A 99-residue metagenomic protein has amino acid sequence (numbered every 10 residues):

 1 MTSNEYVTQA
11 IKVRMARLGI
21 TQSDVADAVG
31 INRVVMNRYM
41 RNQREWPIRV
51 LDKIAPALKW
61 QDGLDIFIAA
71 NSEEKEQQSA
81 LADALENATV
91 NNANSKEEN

Functional and structural regions predicted by a protein language model:
M1-G19: A short, Lys/Arg-rich alpha-helix, primarily the initiator
A10, T21, P47-V50: Residues that mark the N-terminal boundary/hinge immediately upstream of a DNA-recognition element
A16, D27, P56: Alpha-helical residues within the helix-turn-helix
G19-R38: Short alpha-helical DNA-recognition segment
N37, I66-F67: Key DNA-contacting residues within the recognition helix of helix-turn-helix
Q43-P56: Short, basic-rich loop-to-helix N-cap that marks the start of a DNA-contacting helix
F67-N99: Short, charged recognition helix plus adjacent turn of helix-turn-helix-like nucleic-acid-binding domains
